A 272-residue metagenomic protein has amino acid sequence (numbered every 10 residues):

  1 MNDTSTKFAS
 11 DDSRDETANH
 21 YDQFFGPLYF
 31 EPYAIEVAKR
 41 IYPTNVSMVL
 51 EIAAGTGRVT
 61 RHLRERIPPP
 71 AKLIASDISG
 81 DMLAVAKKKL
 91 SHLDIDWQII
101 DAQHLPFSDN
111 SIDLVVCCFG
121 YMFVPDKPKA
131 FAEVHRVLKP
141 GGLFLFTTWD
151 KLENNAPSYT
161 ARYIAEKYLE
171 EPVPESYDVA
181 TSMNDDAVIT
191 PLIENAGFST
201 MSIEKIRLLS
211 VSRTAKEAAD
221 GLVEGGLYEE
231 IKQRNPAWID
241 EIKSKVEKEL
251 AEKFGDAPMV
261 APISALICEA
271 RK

Functional and structural regions predicted by a protein language model:
N2, T6, S10, T56-R58 (+1 more regions): Conserved Class I S-adenosyl-L-methionine
N2-S47, R58-H62, D81-V85, K89 (+1 more regions): Conserved class I S-adenosyl-L-methionine
A38, R61-R64, F131-H135, R162: A structural alpha-helix within SAM-dependent methyltransferase catalytic domains
M48-L105, K129: Class I SAM-dependent methyltransferase SAM/SAH-binding core
Q103-L114: A short acidic, Gly/Pro-enriched loop at the edge of an enzyme's catalytic core that lines a small-molecule cofactor
D113-K127, D150: A short SAM/SAH-binding and catalytic strip from SAM-dependent methyltransferases
P128-K129, H135, K139-R213, E229: Conserved catalytic/acceptor-binding region of the Class I
